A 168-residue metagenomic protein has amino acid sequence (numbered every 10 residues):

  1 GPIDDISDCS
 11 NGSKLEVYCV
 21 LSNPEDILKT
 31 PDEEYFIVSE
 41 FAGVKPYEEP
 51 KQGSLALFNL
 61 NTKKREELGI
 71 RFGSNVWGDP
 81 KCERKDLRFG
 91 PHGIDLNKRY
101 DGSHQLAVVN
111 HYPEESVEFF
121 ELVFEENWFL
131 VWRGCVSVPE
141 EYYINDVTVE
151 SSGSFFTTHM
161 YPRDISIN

Functional and structural regions predicted by a protein language model:
G1-D4, F58, F119-V123: Hydrophobic/aromatic beta-strand positions that recur at structurally equivalent sites within the blades
G1-N23, W77-P80, F129-V131: A short helix->beta-strand "capping" segment at the edge of beta-propeller domains
E16-S54: Beta-strand-rich domains and repeat architectures in extracellular enzymes and scaffolds, especially beta-propellers
P24, G43-K45, P50-Y100: Blade-loop segments of beta-propeller domains
V38-G53, V108-V109, T157-N168: Short, conserved, GDST-rich strand-edge loop motifs in beta-rich repeat architectures
S74-G93, N97-K98, S103-S154, T158 (+1 more regions): Asp-box/WD-like beta-propeller blade repeats and closely related beta-sheet repeat scaffolds
